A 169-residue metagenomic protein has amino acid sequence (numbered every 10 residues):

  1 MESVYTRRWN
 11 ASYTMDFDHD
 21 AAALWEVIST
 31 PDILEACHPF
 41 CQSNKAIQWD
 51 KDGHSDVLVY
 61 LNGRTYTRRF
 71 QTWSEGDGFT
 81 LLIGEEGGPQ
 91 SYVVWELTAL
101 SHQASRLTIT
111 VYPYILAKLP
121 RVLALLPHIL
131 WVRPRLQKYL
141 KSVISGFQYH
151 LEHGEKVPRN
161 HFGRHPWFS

Functional and structural regions predicted by a protein language model:
M1-W49, W167-S169: Hydrophobic ligand-binding cavity/cleft-lining segments
V4, E35-A36, K45-Y92, A104-R106 (+2 more regions): Glycine-rich portal/gate segments that line the openings of hydrophobic small-molecule binding cavities
R8-N10, K156-H161: Extended beta-strand/beta-hairpin segments
S12-D16, L82, R106-T108: Ser/Thr- (and often Asn-) enriched beta-sheet segments in non-cytosolic proteins
T14-D18, R69, E96: Generic structural detector for well-ordered beta-strands
A22-W25, K141, S145: Amphipathic alpha-helical segments that line or abut small-molecule/effector binding pockets and mediate allosteric
E85-S142, Y149, P158-N160: Beta-strand/loop substructures that line and gate deep hydrophobic ligand-binding cavities in soluble
